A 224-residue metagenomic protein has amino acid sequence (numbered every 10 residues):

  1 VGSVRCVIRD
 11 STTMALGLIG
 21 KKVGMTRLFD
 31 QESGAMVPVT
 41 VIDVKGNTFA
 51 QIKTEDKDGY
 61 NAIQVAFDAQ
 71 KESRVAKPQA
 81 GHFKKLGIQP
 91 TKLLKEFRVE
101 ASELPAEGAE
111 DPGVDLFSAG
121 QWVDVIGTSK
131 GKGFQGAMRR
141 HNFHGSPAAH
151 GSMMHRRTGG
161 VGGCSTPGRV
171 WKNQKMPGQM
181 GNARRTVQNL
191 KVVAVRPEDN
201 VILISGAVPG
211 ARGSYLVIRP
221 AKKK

Functional and structural regions predicted by a protein language model:
R5-K224: Extended basic (Lys/Arg/His-rich) segments that typically form rRNA-contacting surfaces in ribosomal proteins
